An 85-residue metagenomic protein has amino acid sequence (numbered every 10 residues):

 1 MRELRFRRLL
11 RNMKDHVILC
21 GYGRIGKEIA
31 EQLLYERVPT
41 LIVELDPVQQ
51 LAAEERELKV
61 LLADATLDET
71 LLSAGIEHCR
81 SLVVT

Functional and structural regions predicted by a protein language model:
M1-T85: Cytosolic regulatory regions of ion transport systems
